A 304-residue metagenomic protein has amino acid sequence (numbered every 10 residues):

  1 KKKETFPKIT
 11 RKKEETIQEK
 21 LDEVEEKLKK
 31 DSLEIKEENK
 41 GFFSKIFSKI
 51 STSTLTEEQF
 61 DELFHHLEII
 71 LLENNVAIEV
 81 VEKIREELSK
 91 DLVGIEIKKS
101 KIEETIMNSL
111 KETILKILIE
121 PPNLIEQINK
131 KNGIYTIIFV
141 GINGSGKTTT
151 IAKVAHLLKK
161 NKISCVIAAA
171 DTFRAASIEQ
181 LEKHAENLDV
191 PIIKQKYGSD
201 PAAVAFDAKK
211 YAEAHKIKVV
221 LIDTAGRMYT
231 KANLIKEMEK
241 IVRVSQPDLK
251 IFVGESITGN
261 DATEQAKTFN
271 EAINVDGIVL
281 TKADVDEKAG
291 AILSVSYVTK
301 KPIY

Functional and structural regions predicted by a protein language model:
K1-Q127, N132-G133, K160, N187: Non-catalytic terminal/linker segments enriched in charged/polar, low-complexity residues
L115, L124-Y304: P-loop/Walker A NTP-binding module and the surrounding RecA-like catalytic core of P-loop NTPases
